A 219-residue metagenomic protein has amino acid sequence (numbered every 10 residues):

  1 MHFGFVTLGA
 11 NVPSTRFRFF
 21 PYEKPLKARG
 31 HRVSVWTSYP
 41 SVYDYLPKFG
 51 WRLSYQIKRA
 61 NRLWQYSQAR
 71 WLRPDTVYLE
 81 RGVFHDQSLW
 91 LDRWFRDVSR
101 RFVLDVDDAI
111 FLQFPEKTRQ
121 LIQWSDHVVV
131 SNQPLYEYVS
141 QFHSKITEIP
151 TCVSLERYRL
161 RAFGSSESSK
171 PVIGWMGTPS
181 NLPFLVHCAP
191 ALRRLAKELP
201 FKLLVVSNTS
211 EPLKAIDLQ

Functional and structural regions predicted by a protein language model:
M1-V42, D92, S99-R101: Soluble, non-transmembrane catalytic domains of enzymes that act on hydrophobic metabolites at membranes
N11-P25, R29, V35, L155-R157 (+1 more regions): Conserved catalytic-core segment of nucleotide-activated headgroup transferases in glycan assembly
T15, E80, V128-N132, T151 (+1 more regions): Replace "coordinates the UDP/GDP/TDP-sugar" with "coordinates nucleotide-activated sugar donors
T37-W64, L79-R81: A short, charged, and often flexible helix/loop element on the N-terminal side of the glycosyltransferase catalytic
Y66-Q87: Short N-terminal targeting/anchoring amphipathic segment
A69-R70, F95, Q120-L121, V139: Structural alpha-helical scaffold elements that stabilize or flank donor/cofactor-binding regions in carbohydrate
T76-Y78, F95-F111: Active-site proximal beta-strand in glycosyltransferases
A109-F111, Q123-R161, E167: Donor nucleotide-sugar binding/catalytic pocket of nucleotide-sugar-dependent glycosyltransferases
